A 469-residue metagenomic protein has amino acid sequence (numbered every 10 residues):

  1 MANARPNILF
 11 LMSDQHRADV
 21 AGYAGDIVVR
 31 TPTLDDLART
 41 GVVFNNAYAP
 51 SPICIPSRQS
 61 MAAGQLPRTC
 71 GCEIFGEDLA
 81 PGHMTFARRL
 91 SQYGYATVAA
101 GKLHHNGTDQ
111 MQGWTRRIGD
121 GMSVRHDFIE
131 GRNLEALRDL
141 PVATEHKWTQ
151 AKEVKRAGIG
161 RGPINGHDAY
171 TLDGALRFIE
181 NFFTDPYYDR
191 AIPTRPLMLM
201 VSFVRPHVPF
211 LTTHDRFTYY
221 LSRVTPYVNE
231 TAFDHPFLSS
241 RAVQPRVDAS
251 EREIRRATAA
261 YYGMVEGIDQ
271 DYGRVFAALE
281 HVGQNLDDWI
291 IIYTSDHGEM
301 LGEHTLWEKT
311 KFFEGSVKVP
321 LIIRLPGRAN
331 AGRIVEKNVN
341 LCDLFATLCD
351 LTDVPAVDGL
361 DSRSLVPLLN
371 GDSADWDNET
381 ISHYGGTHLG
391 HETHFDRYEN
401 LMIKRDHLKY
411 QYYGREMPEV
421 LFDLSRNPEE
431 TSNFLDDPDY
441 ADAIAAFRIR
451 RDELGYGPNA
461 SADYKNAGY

Functional and structural regions predicted by a protein language model:
M1-K409, E419, P428-I449, A462 (+1 more regions): Formylglycine-dependent sulfatase
Q411-Y413: Short beta-strand micro-motifs enriched in acidic
S425: Residues forming the ATP-binding cleft of Hanks-type serine/threonine protein kinase domains
G455-N459: Short arginine-rich
